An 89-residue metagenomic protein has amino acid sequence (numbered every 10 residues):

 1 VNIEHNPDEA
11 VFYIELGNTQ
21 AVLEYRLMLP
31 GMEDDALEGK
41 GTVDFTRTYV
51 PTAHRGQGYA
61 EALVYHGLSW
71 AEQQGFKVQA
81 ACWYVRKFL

Functional and structural regions predicted by a protein language model:
V1-V11: Active-site rim helix/loop that mediates acceptor-substrate recognition in acyltransferases
Y13-R55: A short, structured beta-strand/loop element
F45, V78-A80: Conserved hydrophobic beta-strand within the GNAT/NAT acetyltransferase core sheet that lines the active-site cleft
Y49, G58, G75: Conserved functional loop/turn residues at catalytic and ligand-binding sites
H54, G58-L63: Conserved acetyl-CoA pyrophosphate-binding loop and the N-cap/start of the following alpha-helix in GNAT-like
A62-K77: Conserved acyl-CoA
L63, F88-L89: Accessory recognition modules or surfaces
A80-F88: Conserved beta-strand-loop-alpha-helix junction that forms the acyl-donor binding cleft
